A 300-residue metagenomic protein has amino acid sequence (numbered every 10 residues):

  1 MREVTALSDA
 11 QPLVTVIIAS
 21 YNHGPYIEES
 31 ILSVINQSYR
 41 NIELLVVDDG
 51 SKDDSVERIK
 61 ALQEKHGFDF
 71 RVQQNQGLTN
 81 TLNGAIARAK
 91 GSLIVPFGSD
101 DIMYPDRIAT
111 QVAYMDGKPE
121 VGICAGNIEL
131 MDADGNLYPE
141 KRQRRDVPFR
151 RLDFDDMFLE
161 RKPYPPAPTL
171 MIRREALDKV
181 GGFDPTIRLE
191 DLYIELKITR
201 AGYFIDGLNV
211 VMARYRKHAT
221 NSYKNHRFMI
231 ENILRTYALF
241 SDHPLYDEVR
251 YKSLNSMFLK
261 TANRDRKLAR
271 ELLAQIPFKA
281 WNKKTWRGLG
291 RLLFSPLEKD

Functional and structural regions predicted by a protein language model:
M1-I35: N-proximal low-complexity "stem/linker" segments adjacent to membrane-targeting elements
R2-L7, Y193, R200, I205 (+2 more regions): C-terminal subregions of glycosyltransferases and related glycan-biosynthesis enzymes
P25-E28, D53-A61, L82, I102 (+1 more regions): Acidic helix N-cap motif at the loop->helix transition within catalytic regions of sugar-transfer enzymes
S33, D48-E57, G98: A conserved acidic beta->alpha catalytic loop
Q73-A89, T110: Glycine-rich, basic loop-to-helix element that forms the pyrophosphate-binding segment of sugar-nucleotide handling
A87, R145-T236: Conserved nucleotide-sugar donor-binding catalytic segment
I94: Short aromatic/hydrophobic "clamp" motif used to bind/position activated sugar donors
D106-P139: Conserved donor NDP-sugar-binding/catalytic core segment of glycosyltransferases
